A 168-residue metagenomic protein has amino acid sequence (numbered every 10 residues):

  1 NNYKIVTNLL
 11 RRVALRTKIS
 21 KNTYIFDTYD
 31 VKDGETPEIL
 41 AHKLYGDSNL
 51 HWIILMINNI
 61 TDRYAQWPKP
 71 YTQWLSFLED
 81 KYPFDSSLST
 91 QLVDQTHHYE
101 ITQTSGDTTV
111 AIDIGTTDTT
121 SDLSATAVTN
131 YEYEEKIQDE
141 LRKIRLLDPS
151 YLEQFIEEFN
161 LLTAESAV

Functional and structural regions predicted by a protein language model:
N1-V168: Cell-surface/extracellular proteins and modules involved in cell-wall/glycan interaction or trafficking/anchoring
